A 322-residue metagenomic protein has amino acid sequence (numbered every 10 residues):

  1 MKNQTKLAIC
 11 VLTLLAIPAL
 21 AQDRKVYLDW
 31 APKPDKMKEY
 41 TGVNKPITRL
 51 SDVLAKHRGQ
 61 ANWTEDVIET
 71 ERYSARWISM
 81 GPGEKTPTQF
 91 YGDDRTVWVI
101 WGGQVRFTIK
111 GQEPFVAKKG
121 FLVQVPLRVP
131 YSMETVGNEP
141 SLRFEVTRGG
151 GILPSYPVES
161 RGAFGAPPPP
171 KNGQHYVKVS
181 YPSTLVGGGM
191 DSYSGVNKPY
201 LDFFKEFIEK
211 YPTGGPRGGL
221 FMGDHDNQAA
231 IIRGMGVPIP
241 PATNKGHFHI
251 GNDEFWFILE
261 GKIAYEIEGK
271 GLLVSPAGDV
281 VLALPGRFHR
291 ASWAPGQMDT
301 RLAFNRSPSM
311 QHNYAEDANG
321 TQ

Functional and structural regions predicted by a protein language model:
M1-A8: Bacterial N-terminal signal peptides that target proteins for export
A8-P18: Bacterial N-terminal signal peptides
Q22-S74, P87-T88, V158-R233, P238 (+2 more regions): A short, N-terminal "cap"/entry segment at the start of jelly-roll beta-barrel domains of the cupin/DSBH fold
E65-V67, T86-G92, I109, E134-V136 (+5 more regions): Short histidine-centered beta-strand/loop micro-motifs that create catalytic or ligand/metal-coordination sites
R76, P87, T96, E113 (+5 more regions): Short, conserved secondary-structure segments in the cores of folded domains
S79-G81, F90-F107, V146, G234-G236 (+2 more regions): Short, conserved beta-strand element in jelly-roll/cupin
G111-L127, G269-G286: Short acidic-glycine-tyrosine-enriched beta hairpin
S132-G195, R290-Q322: Double-stranded beta-helix
